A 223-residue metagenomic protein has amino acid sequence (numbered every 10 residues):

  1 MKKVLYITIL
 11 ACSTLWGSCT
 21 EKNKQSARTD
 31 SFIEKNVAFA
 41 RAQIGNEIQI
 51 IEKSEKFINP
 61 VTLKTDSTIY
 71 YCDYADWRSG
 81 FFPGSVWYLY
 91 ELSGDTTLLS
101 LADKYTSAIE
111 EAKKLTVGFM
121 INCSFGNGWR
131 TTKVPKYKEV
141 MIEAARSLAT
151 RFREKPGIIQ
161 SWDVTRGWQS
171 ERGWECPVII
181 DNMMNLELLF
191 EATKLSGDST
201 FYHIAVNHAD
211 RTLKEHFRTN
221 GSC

Functional and structural regions predicted by a protein language model:
M1-S31: Bacterial Sec-dependent N-terminal signal peptides
N23-C223: Glycan-recognition and catalytic cores of secretory/periplasmic carbohydrate-active enzymes
